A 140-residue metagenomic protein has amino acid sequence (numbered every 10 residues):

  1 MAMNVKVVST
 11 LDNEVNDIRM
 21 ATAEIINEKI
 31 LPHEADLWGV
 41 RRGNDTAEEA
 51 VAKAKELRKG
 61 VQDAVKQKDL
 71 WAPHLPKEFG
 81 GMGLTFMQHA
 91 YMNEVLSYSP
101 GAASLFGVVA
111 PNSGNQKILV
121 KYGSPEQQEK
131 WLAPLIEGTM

Functional and structural regions predicted by a protein language model:
M1-A110, K117, K121, E126-P134: Amphipathic, small/basic residue-rich leader segments at the start of a protein or domain
G138-M140: A short, Trp-centered hydrophobic/proline-enriched beta-strand micro-motif
